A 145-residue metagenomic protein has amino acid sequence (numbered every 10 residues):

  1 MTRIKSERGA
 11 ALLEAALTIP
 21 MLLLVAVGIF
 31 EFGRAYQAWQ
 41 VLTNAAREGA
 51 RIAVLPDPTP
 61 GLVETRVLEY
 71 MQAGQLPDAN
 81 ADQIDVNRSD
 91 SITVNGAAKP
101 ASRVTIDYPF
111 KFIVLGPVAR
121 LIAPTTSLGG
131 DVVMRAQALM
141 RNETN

Functional and structural regions predicted by a protein language model:
T2-M71: Alpha-helical assembly-interface signal, strongest on the long, hydrophobic N-terminal helix that forms
R47, R51-N145: Short, conserved structural patches
